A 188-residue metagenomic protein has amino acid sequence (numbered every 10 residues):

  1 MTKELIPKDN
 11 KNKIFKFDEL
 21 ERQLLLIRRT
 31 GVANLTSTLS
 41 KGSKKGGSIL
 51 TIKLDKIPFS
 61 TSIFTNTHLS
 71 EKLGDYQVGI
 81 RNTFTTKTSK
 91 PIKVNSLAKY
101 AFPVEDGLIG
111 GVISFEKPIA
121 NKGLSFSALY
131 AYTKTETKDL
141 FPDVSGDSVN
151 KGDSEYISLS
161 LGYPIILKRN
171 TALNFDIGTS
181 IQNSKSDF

Functional and structural regions predicted by a protein language model:
M1-S127, L167: Outer-membrane beta-barrel initiation region
S125-F188: Transmembrane beta-strand segments of outer-membrane beta-barrel domains in Gram-negative and organellar OMPs
